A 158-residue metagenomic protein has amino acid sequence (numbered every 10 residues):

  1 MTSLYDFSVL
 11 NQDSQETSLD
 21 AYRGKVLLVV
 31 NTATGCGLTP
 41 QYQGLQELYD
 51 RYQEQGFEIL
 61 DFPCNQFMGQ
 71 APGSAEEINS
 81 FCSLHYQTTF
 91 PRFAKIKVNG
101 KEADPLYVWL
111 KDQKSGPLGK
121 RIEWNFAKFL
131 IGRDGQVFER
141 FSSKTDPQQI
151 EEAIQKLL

Functional and structural regions predicted by a protein language model:
M1-L158: Chalcogenol-based redox active-site neighborhoods
